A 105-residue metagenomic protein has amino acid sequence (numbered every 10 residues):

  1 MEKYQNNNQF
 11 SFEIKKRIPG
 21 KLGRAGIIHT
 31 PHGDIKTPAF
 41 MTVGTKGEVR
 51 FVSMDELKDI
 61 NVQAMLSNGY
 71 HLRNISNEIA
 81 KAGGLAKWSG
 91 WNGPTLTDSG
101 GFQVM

Functional and structural regions predicted by a protein language model:
M1-M105: Non-catalytic, usually N-terminal nucleic-acid engagement modules in DNA/RNA processing proteins
